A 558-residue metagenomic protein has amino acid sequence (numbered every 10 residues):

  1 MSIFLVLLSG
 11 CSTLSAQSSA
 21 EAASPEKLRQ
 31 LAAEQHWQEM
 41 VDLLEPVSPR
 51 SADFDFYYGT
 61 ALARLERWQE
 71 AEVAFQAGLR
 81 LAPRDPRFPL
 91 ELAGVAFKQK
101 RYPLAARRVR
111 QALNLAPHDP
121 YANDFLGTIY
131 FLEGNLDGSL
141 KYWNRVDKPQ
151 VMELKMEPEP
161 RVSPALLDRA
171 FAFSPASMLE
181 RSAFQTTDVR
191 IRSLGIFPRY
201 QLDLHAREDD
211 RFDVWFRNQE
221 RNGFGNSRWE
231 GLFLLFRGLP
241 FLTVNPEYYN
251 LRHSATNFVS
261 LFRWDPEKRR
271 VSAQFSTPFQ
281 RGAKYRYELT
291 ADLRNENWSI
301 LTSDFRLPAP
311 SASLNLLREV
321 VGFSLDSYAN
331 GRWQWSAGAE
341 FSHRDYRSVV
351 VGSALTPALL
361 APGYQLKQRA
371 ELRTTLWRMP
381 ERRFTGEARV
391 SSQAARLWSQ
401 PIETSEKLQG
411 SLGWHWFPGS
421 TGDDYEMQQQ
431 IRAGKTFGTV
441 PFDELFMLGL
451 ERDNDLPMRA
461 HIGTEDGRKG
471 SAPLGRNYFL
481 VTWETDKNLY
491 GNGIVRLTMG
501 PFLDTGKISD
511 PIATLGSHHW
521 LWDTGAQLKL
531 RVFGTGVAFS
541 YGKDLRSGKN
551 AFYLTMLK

Functional and structural regions predicted by a protein language model:
E21, A52-F54, P86-R87, P120-Y121: Helix-start (N-cap) detector for alpha-helical repeat units in TPR-like alpha-solenoids, especially tetratricopeptide
P25-A33, E45, T60, Q76 (+3 more regions): Amphipathic alpha-helical repeat scaffolds
R29-D42, R64-Q69, K98-A106: Helix-turn-helix repeat elements of alpha-solenoid scaffolds
Q76-L79, G94, K98-L235, V244-Y248 (+4 more regions): Periplasmic polypeptide-binding modules associated with outer-membrane biogenesis and secretion
T187, S193-A388, L450-D466, S471-R476 (+1 more regions): Gram-negative/organellar outer-membrane beta-barrel architecture
Q365-L497, P501-F502, S509, F552-L557: C-terminal outer-membrane beta-barrel translocator/porin domains of Gram-negative envelope proteins and their
